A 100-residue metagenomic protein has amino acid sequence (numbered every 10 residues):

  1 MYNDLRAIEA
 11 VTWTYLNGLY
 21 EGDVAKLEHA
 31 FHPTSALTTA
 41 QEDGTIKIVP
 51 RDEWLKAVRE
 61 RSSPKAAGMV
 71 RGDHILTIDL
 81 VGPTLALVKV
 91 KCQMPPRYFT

Functional and structural regions predicted by a protein language model:
M1-P33, V49-E53: Short, low-complexity N-terminal intrinsically disordered segments enriched in polar/charged residues
A7, A36-F99: Surface-exposed, charged secondary-structure patches
